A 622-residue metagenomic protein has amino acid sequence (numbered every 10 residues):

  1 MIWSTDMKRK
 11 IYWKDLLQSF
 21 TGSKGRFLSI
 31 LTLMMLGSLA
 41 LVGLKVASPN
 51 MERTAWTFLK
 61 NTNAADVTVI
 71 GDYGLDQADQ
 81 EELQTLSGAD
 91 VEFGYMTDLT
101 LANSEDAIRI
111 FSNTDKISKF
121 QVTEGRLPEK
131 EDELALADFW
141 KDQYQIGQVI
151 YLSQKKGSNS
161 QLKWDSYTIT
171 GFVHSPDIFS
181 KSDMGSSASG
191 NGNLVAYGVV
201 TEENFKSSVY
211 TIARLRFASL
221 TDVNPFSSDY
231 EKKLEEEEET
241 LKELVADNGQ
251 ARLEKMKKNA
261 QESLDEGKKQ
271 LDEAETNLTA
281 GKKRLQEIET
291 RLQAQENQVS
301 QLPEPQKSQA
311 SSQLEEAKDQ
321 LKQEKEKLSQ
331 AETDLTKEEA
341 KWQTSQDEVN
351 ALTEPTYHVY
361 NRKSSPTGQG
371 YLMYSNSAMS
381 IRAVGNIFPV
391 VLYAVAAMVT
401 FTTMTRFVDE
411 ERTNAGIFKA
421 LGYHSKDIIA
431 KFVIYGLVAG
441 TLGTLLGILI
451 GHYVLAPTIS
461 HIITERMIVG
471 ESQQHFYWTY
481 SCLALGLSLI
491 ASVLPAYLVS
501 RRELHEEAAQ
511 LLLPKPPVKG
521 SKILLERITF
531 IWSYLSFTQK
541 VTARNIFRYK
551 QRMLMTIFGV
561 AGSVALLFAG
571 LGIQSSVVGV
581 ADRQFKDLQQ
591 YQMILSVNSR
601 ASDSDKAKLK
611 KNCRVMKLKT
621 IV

Functional and structural regions predicted by a protein language model:
M1-L39, E52, V433, S521-G562: N-terminal Sec/SRP start-transfer signal
I2-A394, V580, Q584-M593: Membrane transport/envelope proteins' first extracytoplasmic loop
D15, S23-G25, M398-L437: Interfacial "coupling" helices/loops that link adjacent transmembrane helices in transporter permeases
S29-A40, R382-T402, G436-G447, Y480-A484 (+3 more regions): Alpha-helical transmembrane segments of integral membrane proteins
A47, V384, T400, M404-E411 (+3 more regions): Juxtamembrane alpha-helical signal-transduction segment immediately C-terminal to a transmembrane helix
S48, E52, W56, A496-A509 (+2 more regions): Juxtamembrane/interface segments at transmembrane-helix termini
A397, F401-R406, E411-T413, L437-V469 (+1 more regions): Small-residue-rich transmembrane alpha-helices
F537-V622: Juxtamembrane segments of multi-pass membrane proteins
